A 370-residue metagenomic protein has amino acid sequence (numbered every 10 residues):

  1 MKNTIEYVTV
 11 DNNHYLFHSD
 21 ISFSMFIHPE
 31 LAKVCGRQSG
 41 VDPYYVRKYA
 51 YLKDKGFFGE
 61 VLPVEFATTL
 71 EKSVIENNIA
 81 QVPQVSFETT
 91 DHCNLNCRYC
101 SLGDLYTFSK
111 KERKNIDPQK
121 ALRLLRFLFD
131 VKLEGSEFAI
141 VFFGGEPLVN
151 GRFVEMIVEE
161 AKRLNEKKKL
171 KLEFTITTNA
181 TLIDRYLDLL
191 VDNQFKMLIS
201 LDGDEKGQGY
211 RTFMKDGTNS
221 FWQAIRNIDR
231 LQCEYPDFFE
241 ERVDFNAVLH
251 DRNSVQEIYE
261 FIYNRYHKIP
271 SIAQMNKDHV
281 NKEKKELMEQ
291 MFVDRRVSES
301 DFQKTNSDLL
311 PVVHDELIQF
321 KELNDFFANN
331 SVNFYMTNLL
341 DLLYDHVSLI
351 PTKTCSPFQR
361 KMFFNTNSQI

Functional and structural regions predicted by a protein language model:
K2-F17, I21-F26, Y45-S86, D104 (+1 more regions): N-terminal [4Fe-4S]-dependent radical SAM core
F26-S39: Short amphipathic alpha-helical recognition elements used for nucleic-acid or partner binding across transcription
V46-T68, L323-D325, K353-T354, F358-I370: A broadly conserved sequence feature marking short terminus-proximal activation segments in nucleic acid-centric
E71-R185: Conserved alpha-helical substructure of the radical SAM core
V85, F138-I140, F174-I176, M197-I199 (+2 more regions): Hydrophobic faces of well-ordered beta-strands that scaffold small-molecule active sites in alpha/beta enzyme cores
Y106-T107, P147-V149, A180-D184, K196-T218 (+1 more regions): Conserved radical SAM core fold
L125-F129, L182-K196, Y259-R265: Short amphipathic alpha-helices and their capping/turn segments at secondary-structure boundaries
R211-I225, D229, C233-P357, F363-N367: Radical SAM enzyme [4Fe-4S]-AdoMet core and its adjacent flexible, acidic and glycine-rich loops/tails across
